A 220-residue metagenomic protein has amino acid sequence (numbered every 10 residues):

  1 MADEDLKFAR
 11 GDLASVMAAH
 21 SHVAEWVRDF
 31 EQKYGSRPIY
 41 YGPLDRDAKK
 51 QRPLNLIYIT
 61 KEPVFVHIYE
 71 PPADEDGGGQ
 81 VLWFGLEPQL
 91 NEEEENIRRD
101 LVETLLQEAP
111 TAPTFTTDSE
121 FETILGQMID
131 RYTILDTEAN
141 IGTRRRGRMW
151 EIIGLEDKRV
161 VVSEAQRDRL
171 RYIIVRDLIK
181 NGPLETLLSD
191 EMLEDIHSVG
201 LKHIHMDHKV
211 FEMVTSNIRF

Functional and structural regions predicted by a protein language model:
M1-F220: N-terminal accessory targeting/assembly segments
